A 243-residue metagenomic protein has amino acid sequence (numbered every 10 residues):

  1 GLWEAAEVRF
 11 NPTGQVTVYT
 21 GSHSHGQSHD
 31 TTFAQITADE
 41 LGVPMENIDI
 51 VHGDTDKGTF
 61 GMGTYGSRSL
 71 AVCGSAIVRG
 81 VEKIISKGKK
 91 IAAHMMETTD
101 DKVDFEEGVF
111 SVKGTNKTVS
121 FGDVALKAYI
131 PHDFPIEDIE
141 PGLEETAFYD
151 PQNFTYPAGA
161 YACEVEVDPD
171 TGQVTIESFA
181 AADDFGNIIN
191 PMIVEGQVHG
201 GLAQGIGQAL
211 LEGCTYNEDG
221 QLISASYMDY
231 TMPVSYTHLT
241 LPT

Functional and structural regions predicted by a protein language model:
G1-L239: Cofactor-binding beta-sheet edge motifs in enzyme active sites
